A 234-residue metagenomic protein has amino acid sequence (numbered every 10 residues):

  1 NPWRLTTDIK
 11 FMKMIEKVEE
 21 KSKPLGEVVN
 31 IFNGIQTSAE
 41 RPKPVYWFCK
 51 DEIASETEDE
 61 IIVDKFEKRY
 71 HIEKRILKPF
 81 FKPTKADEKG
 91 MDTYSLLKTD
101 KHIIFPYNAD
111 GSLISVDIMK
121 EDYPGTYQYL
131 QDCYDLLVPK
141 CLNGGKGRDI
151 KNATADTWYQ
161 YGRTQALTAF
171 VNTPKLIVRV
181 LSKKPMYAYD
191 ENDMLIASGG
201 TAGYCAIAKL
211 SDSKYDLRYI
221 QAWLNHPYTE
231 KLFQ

Functional and structural regions predicted by a protein language model:
N1-L5, I9-K10: Short, basic/polar, glycine-containing "phosphate-handling" surface segments that engage DNA
I9-Q234: Polybasic, glycine- and aromatic-enriched phosphate-binding surface used to engage nucleic acids
